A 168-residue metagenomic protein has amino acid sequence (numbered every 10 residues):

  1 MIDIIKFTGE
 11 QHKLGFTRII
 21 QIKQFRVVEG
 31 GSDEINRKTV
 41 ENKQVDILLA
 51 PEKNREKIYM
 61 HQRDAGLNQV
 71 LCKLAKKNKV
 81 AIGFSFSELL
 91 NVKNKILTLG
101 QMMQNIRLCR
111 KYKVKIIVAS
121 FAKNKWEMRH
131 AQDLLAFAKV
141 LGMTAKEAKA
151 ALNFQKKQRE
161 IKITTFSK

Functional and structural regions predicted by a protein language model:
M1-Q24, E34-K168: Charged catalytic cores and adjacent phosphate/nucleic-acid-binding surfaces used for phosphate/nucleic-acid chemistry
V28-E29: Active-site histidine-anchored catalytic micro-motif
